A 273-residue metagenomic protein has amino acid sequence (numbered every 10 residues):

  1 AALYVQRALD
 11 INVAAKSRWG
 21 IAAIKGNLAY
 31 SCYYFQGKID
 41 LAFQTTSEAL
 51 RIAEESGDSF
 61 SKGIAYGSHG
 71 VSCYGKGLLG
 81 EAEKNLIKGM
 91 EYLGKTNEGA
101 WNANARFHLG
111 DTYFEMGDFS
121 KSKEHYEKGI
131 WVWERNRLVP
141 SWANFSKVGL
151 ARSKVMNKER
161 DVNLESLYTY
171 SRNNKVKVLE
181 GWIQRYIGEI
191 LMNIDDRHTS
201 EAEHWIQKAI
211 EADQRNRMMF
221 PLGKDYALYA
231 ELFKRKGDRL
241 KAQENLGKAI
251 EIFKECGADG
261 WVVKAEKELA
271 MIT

Functional and structural regions predicted by a protein language model:
A1, A42, A82, S122 (+3 more regions): Single-residue signature of alpha-solenoid repeat helices
L3, Y34, I39, A100 (+4 more regions): Amphipathic helix-loop-helix modules that constitute alpha-helical solenoid scaffolds
Q6-S17, S47-D58, I87-E98, E127-L138 (+4 more regions): Amphipathic alpha-helical segments of tetratricopeptide repeats
R7-D10, G20-K38, A49, S61-L78 (+6 more regions): Tandem amphipathic alpha-helical repeat scaffolds
R18, I39, S59, L79 (+7 more regions): TPR-repeat structural position
Y92-N136, W142, A242: Repeat-solenoid scaffold signature
V162-T273: C-terminal non-catalytic interaction modules
